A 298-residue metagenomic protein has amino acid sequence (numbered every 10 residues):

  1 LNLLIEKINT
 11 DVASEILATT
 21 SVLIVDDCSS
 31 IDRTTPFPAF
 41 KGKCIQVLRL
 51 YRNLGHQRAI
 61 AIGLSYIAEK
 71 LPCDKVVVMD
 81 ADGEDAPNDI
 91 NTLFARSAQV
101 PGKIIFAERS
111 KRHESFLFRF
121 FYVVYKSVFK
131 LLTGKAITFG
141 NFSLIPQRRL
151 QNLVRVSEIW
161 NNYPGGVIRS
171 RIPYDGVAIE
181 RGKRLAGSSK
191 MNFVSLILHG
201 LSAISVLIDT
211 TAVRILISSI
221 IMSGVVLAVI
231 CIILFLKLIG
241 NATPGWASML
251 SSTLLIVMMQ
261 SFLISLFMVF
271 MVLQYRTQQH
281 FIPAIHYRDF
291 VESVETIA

Functional and structural regions predicted by a protein language model:
L1-A13: Short, well-formed alpha-helical segments that are part of the catalytic scaffolds of diverse glycosyltransferases
E6-K7, G165, R169-A298: Hydrophobic helical membrane-anchoring modules
V12-L17, F40-C44: Short helix-capping segments at alpha-helix termini
I16-S29, R49: Short beta-strand/loop segment that forms part of the nucleotide-sugar
D26-T35, G83-E84: A conserved acidic beta->alpha catalytic loop
Q46, L50-R52, H56-I67, P87-N161 (+2 more regions): Acceptor/aglycone-binding surface of glycosyltransferases and processive sugar-polymer synthases
P72-E84: Short beta-strand-to-loop acidic/aromatic patch adjacent to the donor-nucleotide binding site
V78-M79, I105-E108, V177-I179: Short glycine/serine/threonine-enriched helix-capping/active-site loop that flanks the nucleotide-sugar donor pocket
